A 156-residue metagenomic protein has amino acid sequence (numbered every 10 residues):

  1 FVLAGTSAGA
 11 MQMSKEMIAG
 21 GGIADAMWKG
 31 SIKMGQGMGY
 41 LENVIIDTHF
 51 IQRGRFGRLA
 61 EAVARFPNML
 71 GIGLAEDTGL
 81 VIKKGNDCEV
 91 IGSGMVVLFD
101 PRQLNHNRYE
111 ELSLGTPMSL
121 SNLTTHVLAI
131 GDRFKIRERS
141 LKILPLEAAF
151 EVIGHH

Functional and structural regions predicted by a protein language model:
F1-M17: Catalytic nucleophile loop
M17-H156: C-terminal and late-domain segments of enzyme folds
